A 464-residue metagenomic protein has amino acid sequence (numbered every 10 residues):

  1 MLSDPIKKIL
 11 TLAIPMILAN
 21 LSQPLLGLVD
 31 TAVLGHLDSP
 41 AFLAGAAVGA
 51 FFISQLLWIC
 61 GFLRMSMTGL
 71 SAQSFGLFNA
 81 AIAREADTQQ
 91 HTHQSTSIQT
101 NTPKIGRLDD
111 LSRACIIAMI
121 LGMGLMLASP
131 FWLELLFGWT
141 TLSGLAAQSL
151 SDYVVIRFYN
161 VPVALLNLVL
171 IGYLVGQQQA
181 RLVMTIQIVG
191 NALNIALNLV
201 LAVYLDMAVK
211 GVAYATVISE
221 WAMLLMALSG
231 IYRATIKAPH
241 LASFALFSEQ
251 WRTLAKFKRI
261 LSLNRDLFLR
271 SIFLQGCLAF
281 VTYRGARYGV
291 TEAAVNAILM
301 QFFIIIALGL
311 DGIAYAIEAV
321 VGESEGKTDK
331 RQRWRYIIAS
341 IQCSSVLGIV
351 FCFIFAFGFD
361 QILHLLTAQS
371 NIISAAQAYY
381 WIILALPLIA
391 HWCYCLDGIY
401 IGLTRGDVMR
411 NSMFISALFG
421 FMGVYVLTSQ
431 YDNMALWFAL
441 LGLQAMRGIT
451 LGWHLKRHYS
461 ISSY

Functional and structural regions predicted by a protein language model:
M1-A13, A86-I98, Q148-S149, A213-T216 (+2 more regions): Interhelical loop/hinge segments that connect adjacent transmembrane helices in multipass membrane
M16, N20, A32, A50 (+17 more regions): Transmembrane alpha-helix boundary and packing residues in multipass membrane permease domains and related
I17-G69, Q73, N160-A164, K258-E323 (+3 more regions): Transmembrane helix-bundle signature of multi-pass secondary active exporters and lipid flippases
L28, L37-P40, S74, G176-Q177 (+5 more regions): Helix-loop interface residues and adjacent transmembrane-helix termini in multi-pass membrane transporters, primarily
L43-L127, N167-L182, V295-F353, F357 (+2 more regions): Small-residue-rich hydrophobic transmembrane alpha-helices
G124-V155, V350-Q377: Short membrane-interface helical motifs at transmembrane helix boundaries in multi-pass membrane transporters
F131, G144-L170, F302-I306, S370-L396: Alpha-helical transmembrane segments of multi-pass membrane proteins
N191-L225, S229, F359, S374 (+4 more regions): Membrane-interface helix-loop junctions in multi-pass transport and translocation proteins
